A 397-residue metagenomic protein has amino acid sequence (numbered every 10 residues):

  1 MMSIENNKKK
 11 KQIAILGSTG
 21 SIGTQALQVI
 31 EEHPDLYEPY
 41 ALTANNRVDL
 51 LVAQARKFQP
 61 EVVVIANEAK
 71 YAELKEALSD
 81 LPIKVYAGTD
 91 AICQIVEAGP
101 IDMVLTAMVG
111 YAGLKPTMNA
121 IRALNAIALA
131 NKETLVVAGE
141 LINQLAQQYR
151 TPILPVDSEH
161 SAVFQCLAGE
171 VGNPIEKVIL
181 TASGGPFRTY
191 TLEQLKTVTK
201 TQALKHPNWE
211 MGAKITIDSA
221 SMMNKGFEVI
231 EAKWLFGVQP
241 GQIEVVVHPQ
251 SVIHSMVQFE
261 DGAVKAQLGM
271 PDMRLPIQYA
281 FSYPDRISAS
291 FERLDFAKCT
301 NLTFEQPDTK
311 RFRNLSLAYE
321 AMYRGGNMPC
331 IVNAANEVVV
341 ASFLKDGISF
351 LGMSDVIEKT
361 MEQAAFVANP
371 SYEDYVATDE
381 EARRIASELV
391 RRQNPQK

Functional and structural regions predicted by a protein language model:
M1-K397: Catalytic, metal-anchored helix/loop core of enzyme active sites in primary metabolism
